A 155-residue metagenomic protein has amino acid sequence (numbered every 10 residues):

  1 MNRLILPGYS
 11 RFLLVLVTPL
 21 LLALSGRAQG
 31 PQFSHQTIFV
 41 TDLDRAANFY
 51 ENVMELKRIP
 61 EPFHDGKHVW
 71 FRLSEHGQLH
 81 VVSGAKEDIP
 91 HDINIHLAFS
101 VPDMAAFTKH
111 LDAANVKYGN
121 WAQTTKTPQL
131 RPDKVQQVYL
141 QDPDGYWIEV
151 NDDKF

Functional and structural regions predicted by a protein language model:
M1-Y9: N-terminal secretory signal peptides that target proteins for export/translocation
S10-A23: Bacterial N-terminal signal peptides
G26-D44, I95-F99, K154: N-terminal beta-strand motif that seeds the catalytic metal site of vicinal oxygen chelate
T37-Q78: Core segments of cupin and vicinal oxygen chelate
D42-D44, L97-D144, F155: Vicinal oxygen chelate
D65, I93, K134-V135: Exposed loop/turn and edge beta-strand positions of beta-sandwich/beta-sheet ligand-binding modules
H68-A114: Mid-chain, structured segments of secreted extracytoplasmic proteins
